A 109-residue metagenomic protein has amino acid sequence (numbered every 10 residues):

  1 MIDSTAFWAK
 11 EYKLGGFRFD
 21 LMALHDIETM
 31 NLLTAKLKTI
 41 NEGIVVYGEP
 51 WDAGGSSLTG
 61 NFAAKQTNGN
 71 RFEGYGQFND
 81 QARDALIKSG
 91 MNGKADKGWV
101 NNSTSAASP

Functional and structural regions predicted by a protein language model:
M1-H25: Active-site groove signature of glycoside hydrolases
L21-P109: Active-site-proximal helices and loops of the catalytic beta/alpha 8
